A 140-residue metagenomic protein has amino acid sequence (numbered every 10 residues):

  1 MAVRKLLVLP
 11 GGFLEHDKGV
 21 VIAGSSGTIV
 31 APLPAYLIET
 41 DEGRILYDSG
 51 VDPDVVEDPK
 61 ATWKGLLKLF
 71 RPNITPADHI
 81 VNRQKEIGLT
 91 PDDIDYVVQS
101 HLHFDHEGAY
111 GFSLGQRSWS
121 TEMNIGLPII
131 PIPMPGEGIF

Functional and structural regions predicted by a protein language model:
M1-N73: Zn-dependent metallo-beta-lactamase
R44, V51-F140: Active-site HxH/HxHxD metal-binding segment of metal-dependent hydrolases
